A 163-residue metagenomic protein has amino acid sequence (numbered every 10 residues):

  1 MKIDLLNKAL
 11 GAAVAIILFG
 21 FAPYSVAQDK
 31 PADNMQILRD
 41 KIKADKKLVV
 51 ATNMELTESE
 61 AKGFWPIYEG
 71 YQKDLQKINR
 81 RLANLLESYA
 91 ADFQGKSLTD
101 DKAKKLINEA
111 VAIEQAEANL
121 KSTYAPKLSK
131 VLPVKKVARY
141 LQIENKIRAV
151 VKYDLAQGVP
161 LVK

Functional and structural regions predicted by a protein language model:
K2-A13: Bacterial N-terminal signal peptides that target proteins for export
A15-L18: Alpha-helical transmembrane segments and their helix-helix packing motifs
A22-A27: Sec/Tat signal peptide C-region and signal peptidase I cleavage site
Q28-D33: Charged, compositionally biased N-terminal leader segments and the immediate start of the first structured element
N34-I37, K41, N53, K104 (+1 more regions): Amphipathic, charged alpha-helical segments and their helix-to-coil junctions in extracytoplasmic/peripheral assemblies
M35, V49-V131: Amphipathic alpha-helical segments
A44: Active-site-adjacent substrate/metal-binding segments within catalytic domains of carbohydrate-active enzymes
